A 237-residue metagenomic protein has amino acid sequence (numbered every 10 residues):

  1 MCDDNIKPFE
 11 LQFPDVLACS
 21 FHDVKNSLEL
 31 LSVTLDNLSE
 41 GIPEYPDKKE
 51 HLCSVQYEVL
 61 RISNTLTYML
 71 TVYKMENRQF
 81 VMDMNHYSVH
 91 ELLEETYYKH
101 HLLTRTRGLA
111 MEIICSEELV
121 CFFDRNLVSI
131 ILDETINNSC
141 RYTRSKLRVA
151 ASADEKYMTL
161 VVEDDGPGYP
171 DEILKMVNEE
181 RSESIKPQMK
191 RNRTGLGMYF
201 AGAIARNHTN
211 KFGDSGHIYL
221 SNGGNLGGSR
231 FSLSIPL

Functional and structural regions predicted by a protein language model:
L30-Y45: Conserved C-terminal segment of the DHp
Y57-T65: Short alpha-helical segment of the dimerization/phosphotransfer core of two-component systems
N77-M82, V120-F123: Conserved micro-motifs of the catalytic ATP-binding
N85, A110-L119: Conserved catalytic submotifs in the C-terminal HATPase_c
K146-K156: Short beta-strand/loop element within the Bergerat-fold HATPase_c
D164: Acidic ATP/Mg2+-coordinating residue in the GHKL
Y169-S184: Short conserved segment of the HATPase_c
R206-G224: Glycine-rich ATP-binding loops of the HATPase_c
